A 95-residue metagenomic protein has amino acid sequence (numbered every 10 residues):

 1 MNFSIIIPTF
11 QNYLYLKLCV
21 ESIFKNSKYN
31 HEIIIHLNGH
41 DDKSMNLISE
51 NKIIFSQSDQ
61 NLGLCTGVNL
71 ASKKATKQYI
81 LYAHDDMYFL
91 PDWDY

Functional and structural regions predicted by a protein language model:
N2-S4, E32: Cell-envelope/extracellular polymer assembly enzymes that use nucleotide-activated donors
I7-L18, G39: Active-site beta-to-alpha loop of glycosyltransferases that engages the nucleotide-sugar donor
E21-N30: Short, acidic, metal-binding catalytic loop of nucleotide-sugar glycosyltransferases
L37-M45: A conserved acidic beta->alpha catalytic loop
N38, A83-D86: Active-site acidic Asp-centered loop
S58-A75: Glycine-rich, basic loop-to-helix element that forms the pyrophosphate-binding segment of sugar-nucleotide handling
I80: Short aromatic/hydrophobic "clamp" motif used to bind/position activated sugar donors
M87-Y95: Acidic donor-binding/catalytic loop of UDP-sugar-dependent glycosyltransferases, especially processive GT2
